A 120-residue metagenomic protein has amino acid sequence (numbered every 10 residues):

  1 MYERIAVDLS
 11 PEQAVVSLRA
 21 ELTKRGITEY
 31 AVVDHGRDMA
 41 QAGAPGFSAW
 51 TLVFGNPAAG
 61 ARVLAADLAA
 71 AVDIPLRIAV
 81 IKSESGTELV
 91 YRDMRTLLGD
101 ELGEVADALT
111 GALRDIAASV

Functional and structural regions predicted by a protein language model:
M1-R25, E29: Terminal, regulation- and interaction-focused segments at domain boundaries
R4-A6, L52-G55, V80: Short beta-strand element of the conserved SAM-dependent methyltransferase core
S17, R62, A112-D115: Alpha-helical scaffold segments in soluble metabolic enzymes
Y30-L76: Compact, glycine-rich, soluble single-domain proteins
R77-L102: Beta-strand/loop substructures that line and gate deep hydrophobic ligand-binding cavities in soluble
L97-V120: Well-ordered alpha/beta subsegment
